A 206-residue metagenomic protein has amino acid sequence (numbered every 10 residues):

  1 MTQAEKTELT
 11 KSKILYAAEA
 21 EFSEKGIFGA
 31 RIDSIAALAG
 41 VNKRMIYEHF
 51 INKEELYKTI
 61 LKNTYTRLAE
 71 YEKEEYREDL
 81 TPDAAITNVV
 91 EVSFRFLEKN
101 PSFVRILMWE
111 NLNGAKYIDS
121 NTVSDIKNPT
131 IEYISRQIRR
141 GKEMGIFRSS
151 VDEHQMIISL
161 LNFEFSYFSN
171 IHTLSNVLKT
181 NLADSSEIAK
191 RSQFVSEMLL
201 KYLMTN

Functional and structural regions predicted by a protein language model:
M1-L9: N-terminal intrinsically disordered/low-complexity leader segments
T2, K13, E21-E55, T59-I60: Helix-turn-helix
T10-E19, I35, I60-T64, L68 (+1 more regions): Generic hydrophobic, amphipathic alpha-helix propensity
E24-F28, N100, M144: Short coil/turn segments at alpha/beta junctions that flank glycine-rich nucleotide-binding fingerprints
F50, W109-G114: Short helix-capping/turn signature of helix-turn-helix
I60-V89, D119, D125, T130 (+2 more regions): Amphipathic alpha-helical linker/stalk segments
E74-R105, E153-L160, A189-S192: Hydrophobic alpha-helical connector segments
V92-R95, K99, N128, E132-M144 (+1 more regions): C-terminal peripheral helix-coil segments that are non-catalytic and often amphipathic
